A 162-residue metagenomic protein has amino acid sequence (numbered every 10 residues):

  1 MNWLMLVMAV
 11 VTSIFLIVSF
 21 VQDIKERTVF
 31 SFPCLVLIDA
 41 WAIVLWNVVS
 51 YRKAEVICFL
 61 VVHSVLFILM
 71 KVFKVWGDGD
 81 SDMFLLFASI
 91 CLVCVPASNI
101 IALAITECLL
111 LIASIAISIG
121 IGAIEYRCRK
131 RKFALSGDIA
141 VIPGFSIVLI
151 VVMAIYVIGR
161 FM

Functional and structural regions predicted by a protein language model:
M1-M162: A membrane-topology feature that recognizes alpha-helical transmembrane segments and their immediate juxtamembrane
